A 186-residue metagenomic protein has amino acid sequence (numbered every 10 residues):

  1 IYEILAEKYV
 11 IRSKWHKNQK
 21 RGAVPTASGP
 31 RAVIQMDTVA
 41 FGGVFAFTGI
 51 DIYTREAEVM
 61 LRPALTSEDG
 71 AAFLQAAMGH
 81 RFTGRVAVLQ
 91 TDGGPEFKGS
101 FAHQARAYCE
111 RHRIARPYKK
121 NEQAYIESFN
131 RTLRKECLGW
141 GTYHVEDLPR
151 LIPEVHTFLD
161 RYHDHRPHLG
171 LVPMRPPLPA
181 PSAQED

Functional and structural regions predicted by a protein language model:
I1, D37, G49, R55 (+8 more regions): Mobile genetic element proteins and their domesticated derivatives, centered on retroelements and DNA transposons
I1-R31, P95, H103, K119 (+1 more regions): Basic, flexible linker segments flanking DNA-binding modules in nucleic acid-interacting mobile-element proteins
P30-F41: Two-metal-ion RNase H-like nuclease active-site motif
V59-T83, V88: Active-site beta-loop-alpha junctions of metal-dependent nucleic acid enzymes, especially the RNase H-like/DDE
L65, G84-F97, Y118, V172-R175: Acidic/histidine-rich, metal-coordinating catalytic segments
V86-G93, R106-Y125, G141-V145: RNase H-like polynucleotidyl transferase catalytic core
G99, Y108, R134-D186: C-terminal domain-tail junction helix/linker
Y125-C137: Short amphipathic alpha-helical "interface-anchor" segments enriched in bulky aromatics
